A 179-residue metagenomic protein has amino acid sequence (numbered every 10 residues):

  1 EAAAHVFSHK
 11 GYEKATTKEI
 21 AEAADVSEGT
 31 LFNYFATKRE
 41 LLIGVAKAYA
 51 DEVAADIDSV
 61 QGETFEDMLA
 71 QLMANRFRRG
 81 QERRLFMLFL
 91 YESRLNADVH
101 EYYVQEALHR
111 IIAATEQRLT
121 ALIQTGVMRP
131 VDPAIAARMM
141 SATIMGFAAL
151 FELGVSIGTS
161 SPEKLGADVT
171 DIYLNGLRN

Functional and structural regions predicted by a protein language model:
A2, V6, N75, T143-L150: Amphipathic alpha-helical interface segments
A2-E40, G44: Helix-turn-helix
H9-K10, R83, T125: Short coil/turn segments at alpha/beta junctions that flank glycine-rich nucleotide-binding fingerprints
K47-V53: Short, basic, alpha-helical segments at the C-terminal edge of helix-turn-helix-like DNA-binding modules
A55-R84, A136-M140, E163-G166: Hydrophobic alpha-helical connector segments
Q71-G80, M87-L95, I172-G176: Helix-loop "lid/cap" segments that line or gate small-molecule binding pockets
R78, L88, D98-T125, A134-R138 (+2 more regions): Amphipathic alpha-helical packing segments from all-alpha helical-bundle domains
